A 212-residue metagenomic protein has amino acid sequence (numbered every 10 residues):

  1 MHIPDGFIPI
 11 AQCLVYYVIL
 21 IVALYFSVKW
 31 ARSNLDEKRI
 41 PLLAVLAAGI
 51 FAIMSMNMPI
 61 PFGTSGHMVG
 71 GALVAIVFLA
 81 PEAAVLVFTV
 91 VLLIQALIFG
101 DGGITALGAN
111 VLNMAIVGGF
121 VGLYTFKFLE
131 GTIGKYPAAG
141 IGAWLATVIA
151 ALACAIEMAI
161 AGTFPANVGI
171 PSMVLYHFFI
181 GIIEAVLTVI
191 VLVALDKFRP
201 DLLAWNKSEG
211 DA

Functional and structural regions predicted by a protein language model:
H2-V74: Hydrophobic transmembrane alpha-helices
L14-V15, I40-V45, V69, V85-T89 (+3 more regions): Hydrophobic alpha-helical transmembrane segments
V15-A23, A115-T125, I182-A194: Hydrophobic cores of alpha-helical transmembrane segments in multi-pass inner/ER membrane proteins, independent
S33-D36, I76-V87, G131-P137: Membrane-helix interface "capping/anchor" motifs
L35, S65, I98, G102 (+5 more regions): Membrane-interfacial segments
M54, M58-G118: Alpha-helical membrane segments and adjacent membrane-interface helices in multi-pass membrane proteins
L112-C154: Short helix-perturbing small/polar motifs within transmembrane alpha-helices
A139-G140, I156-A212: Glycine-rich ThDP/TPP pyrophosphate-binding loop and its adjacent helix/strand module within ThDP-dependent enzymes
